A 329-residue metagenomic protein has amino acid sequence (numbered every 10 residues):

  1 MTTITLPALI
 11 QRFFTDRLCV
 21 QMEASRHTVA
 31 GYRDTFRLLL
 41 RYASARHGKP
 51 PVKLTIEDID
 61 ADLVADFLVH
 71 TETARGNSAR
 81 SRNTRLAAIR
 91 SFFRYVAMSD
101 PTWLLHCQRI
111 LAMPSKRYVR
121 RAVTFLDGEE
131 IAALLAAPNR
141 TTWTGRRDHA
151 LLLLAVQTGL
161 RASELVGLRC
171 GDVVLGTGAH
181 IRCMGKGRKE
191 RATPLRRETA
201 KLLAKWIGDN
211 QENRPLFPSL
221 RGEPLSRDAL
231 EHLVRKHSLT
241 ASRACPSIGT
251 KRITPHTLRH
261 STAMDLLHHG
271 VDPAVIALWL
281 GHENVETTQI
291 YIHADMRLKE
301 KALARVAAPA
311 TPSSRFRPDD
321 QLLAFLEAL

Functional and structural regions predicted by a protein language model:
M1-L329: Conserved catalytic core of the tyrosine transesterase superfamily
